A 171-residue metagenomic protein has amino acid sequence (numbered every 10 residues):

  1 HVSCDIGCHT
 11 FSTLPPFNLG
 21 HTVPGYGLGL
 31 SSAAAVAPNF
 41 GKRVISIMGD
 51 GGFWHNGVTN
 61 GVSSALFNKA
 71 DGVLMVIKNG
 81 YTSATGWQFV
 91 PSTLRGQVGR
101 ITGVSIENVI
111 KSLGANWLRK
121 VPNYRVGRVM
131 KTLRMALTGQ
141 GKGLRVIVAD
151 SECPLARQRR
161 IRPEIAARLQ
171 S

Functional and structural regions predicted by a protein language model:
H1-P15: Acidic-glycine-rich active-site phosphate/pyrophosphate-binding loop
C8, E152-P154: Short, internal active-site loops enriched in acidic
T13-V146, P154-R160, A167: Thiamine diphosphate
Q170-S171: C-terminal accessory/binding modules appended to enzymatic or scaffolding proteins
